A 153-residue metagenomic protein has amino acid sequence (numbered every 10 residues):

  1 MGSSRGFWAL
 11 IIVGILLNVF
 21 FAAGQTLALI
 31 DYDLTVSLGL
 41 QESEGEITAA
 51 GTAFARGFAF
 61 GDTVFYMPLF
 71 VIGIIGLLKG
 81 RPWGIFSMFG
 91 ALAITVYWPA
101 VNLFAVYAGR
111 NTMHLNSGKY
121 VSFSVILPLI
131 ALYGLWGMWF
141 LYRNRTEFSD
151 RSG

Functional and structural regions predicted by a protein language model:
M1-G153: Topology signature of small-to-medium multi-pass alpha-helical membrane proteins
